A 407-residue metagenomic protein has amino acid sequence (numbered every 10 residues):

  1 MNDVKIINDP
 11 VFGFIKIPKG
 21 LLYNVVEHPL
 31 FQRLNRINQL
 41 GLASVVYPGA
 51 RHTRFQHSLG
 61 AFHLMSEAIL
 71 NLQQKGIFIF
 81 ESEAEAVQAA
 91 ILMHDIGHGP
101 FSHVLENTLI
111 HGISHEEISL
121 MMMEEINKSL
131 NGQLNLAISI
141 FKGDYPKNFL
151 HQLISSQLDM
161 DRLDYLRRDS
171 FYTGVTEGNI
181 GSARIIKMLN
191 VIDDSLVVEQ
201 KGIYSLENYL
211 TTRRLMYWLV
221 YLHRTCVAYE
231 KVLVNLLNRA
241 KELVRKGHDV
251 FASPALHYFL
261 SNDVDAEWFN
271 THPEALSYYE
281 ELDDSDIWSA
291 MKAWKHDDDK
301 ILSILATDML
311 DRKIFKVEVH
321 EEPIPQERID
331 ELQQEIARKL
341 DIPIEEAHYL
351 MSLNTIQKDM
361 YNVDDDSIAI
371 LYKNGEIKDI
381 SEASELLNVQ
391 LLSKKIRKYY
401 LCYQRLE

Functional and structural regions predicted by a protein language model:
M1-A86, P100, V104-E106, I110-E407: Histidine-centered, transition-metal-coordinating active-site segments
V87-L92: Short alpha-helical catalytic segment bearing the HExxH-like zincin motif of zinc-dependent metalloproteases
M93, G97-H98: Short active-site segment of divalent metal-dependent hydrolases/proteases that encodes the spacing between
